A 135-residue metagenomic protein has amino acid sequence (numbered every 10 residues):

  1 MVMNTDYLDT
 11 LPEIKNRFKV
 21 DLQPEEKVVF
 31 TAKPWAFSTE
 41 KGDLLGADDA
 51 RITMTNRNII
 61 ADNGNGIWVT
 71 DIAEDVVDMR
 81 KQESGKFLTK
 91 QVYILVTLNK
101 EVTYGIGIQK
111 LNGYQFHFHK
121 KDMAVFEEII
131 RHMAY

Functional and structural regions predicted by a protein language model:
M1-I52, Y135: Anionic N-terminal interaction surfaces
M3-N4, G66-Y135: Acidic, Ser/Thr- and proline-rich intrinsically disordered linker/docking segments of eukaryotic scaffolds
P34-A36, N58, N65, E83: Short, well-ordered turn and helix-capping elements at secondary-structure junctions
W35, I59, Y93-T97: Short polybasic amphipathic segments
G46, N58-V69: Short aromatic-glycine motifs in intrinsically disordered, low-complexity regions
D48, T55, K90-V92: A generic structural signal for well-ordered coil/turn residues at beta-strand boundaries that shape enzyme active-site
T53-M54, D62, K81: Generic beta-strand structural signal
T55-N56, A73: Structural motif
